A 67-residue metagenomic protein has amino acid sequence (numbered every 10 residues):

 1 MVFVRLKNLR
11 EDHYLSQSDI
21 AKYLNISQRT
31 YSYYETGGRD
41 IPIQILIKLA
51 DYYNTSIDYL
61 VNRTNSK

Functional and structural regions predicted by a protein language model:
M1-V4, T36, D40: Residues at secondary-structure transition points
V2, L6, S56-I57: Hydrophobic side chains within well-formed alpha-helices
V4-Y23, K48: Short basic helix-loop element that most often maps to the first helix and adjoining turn of HTH DNA-binding modules
L6, I20-A21, Y31-Y34, L60: Conserved hydrophobic/aromatic packing and binding residues within compact polymer-binding modules
D12-H13, Y33, V61-K67: Short, charged recognition helix plus adjacent turn of helix-turn-helix-like nucleic-acid-binding domains
N25, Q44-Y59: DNA major-groove recognition helix of helix-turn-helix/homeodomain DNA-binding modules
I26-R39: Recognition helix of helix-turn-helix/homeodomain-like DNA-binding domains that insert into the DNA major groove
